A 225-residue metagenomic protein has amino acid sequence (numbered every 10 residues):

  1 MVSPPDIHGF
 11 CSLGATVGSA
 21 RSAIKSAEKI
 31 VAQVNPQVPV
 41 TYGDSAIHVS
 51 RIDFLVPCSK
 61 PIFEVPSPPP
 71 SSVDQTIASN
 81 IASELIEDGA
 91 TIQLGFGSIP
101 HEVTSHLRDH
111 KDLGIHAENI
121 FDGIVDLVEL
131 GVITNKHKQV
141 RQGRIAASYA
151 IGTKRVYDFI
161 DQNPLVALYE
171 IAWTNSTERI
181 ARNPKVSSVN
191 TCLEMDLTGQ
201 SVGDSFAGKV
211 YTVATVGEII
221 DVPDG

Functional and structural regions predicted by a protein language model:
M1-G225: Conserved alpha/beta enzyme-core scaffold
